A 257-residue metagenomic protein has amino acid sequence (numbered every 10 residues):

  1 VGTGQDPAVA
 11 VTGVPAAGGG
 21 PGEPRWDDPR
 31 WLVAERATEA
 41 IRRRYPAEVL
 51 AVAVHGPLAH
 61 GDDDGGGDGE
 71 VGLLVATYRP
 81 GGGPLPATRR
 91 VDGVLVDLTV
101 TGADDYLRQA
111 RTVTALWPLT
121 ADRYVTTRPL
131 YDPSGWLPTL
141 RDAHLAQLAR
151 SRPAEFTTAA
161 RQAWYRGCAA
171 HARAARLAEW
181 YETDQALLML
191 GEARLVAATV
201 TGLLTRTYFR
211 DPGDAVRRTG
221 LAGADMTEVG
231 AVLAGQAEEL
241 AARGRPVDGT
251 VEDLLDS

Functional and structural regions predicted by a protein language model:
G2-V52: Helical scaffold of the NTase/Pol beta-like nucleotidyltransferase catalytic core
G13-V14, G20-G22, W26, V33 (+1 more regions): Conserved NTP/Mg2+-binding pocket subregion across the NTase superfamily
E35-G83: Active-site nucleotide-donor binding segment shared across nucleotidyl transfer reactions
D63-D68, P133-W136, E239-P246: Intrinsically disordered, low-complexity coil segments
D64-G67, A110-T112, G213-A215: Short aromatic-enriched loop/helix-cap "lid" or pocket-rim segments at secondary-structure transitions that line
L148-S257: Conserved nucleotidyltransferase catalytic core and NTase-mimicking acidic/glycine-rich helix/loop elements in nucleic
